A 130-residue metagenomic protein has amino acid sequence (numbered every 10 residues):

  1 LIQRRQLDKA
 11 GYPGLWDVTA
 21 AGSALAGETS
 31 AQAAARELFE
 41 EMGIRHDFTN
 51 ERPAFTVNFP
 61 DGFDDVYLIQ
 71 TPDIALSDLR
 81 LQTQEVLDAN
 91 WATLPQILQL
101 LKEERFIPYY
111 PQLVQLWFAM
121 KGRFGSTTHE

Functional and structural regions predicted by a protein language model:
L1-R36, E40: Conserved Nudix-box catalytic region and its N-terminal flanking loop in Nudix hydrolases and closely related
K9, R45, V57-N58: Short, conserved, surface-exposed binding loops centered on an aromatic residue
P13-W16, E51-E130: Nudix hydrolase/Nudix homology domain
M42-T49: Short secondary-structure junctions
